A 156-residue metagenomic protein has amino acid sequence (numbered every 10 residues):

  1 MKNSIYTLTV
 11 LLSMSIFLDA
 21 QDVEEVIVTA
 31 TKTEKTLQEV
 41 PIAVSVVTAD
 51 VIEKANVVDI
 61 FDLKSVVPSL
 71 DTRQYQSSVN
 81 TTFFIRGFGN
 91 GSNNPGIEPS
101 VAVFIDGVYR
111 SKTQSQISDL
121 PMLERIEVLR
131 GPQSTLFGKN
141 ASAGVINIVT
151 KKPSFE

Functional and structural regions predicted by a protein language model:
M1-Q21: Cleavable N-terminal targeting peptides that direct proteins into the secretory/outer-membrane pathway or into
A20-E53: Short, acidic, small-residue-rich periplasmic hinge/interaction motif at the N-terminus of Gram-negative outer-membrane
A30-K32, Q74, G87-G89, I105-G107 (+2 more regions): Flexible glycine-/small-residue-rich
E34-K35, K54, D71-R73, G91-N93 (+2 more regions): Short beta-strands and strand-coil junctions in structured, solvent-facing domains, enriched
V44, I52, L63-K64, I126-G131 (+1 more regions): Non-catalytic regulatory/gating segments with a bias toward low-complexity or hydrophobic composition
S65, D71-T82, G96-E98, Q116-L120 (+1 more regions): Short, glycine-/polar-rich solvent-exposed loops and beta-turns at beta-strand/coil boundaries
F83-F84, F104, V128, N140-E156: N-terminal periplasmic accessory domains that precede and gate Gram-negative outer-membrane beta-barrel machines
N93-N94, S100-V101, D106-P132: Short acidic/polar hinge/loop motifs at secondary-structure boundaries that mediate gating or recognition
